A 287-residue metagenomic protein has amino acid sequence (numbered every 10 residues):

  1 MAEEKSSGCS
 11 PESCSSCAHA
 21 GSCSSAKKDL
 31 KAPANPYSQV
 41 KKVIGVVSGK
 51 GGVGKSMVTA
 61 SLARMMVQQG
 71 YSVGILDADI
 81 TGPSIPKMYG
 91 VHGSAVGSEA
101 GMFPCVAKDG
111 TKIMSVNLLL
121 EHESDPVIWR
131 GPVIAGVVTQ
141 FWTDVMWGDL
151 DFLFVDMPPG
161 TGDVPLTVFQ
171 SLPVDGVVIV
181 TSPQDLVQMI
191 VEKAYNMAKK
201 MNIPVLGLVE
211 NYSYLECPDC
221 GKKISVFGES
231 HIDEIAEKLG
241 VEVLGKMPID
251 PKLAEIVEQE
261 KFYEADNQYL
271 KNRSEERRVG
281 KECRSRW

Functional and structural regions predicted by a protein language model:
A2-K28, M197-R278: C-terminal lobe/tail of nucleotide-utilizing enzymes
D29-Y37: Pre-Walker A adenine-sensing motif
Y37, K42-I80, Y195: Walker A/P-loop phosphate-binding motif and the immediately C-terminal alpha-helix
V40, G51, D77, I85 (+8 more regions): Residue-level signature of catalytic and energy-coupling elements of molecular machines, predominantly ATP/GTP-dependent
S72-V73, A78-E123, I128, A135: Phosphate-binding loop that captures ATP/GTP phosphates
L120-V168: Phosphate-binding/switch loop-helix module in NTP-utilizing enzymes
M146, P165-L186: Inter-motif core of Ras-like GTPase G domains
E275-W287: Single conserved hydrophobic/aromatic residue that forms the stacking wall/gate of nucleotide- or nucleobase-binding
